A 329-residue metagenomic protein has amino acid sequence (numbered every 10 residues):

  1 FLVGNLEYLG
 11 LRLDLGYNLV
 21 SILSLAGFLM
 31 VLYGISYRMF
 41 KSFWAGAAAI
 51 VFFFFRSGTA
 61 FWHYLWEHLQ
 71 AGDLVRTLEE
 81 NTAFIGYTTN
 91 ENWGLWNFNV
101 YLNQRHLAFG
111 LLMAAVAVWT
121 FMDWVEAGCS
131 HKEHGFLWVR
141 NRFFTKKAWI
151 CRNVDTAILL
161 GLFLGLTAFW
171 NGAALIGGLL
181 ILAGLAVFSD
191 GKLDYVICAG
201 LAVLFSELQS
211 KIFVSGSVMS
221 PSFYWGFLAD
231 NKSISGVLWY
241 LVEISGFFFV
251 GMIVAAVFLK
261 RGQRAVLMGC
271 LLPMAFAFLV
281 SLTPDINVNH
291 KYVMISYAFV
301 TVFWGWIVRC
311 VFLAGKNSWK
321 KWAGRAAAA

Functional and structural regions predicted by a protein language model:
L9, W93-R105, L208-I244, L271 (+1 more regions): Membrane-helix boundary/interfacial segments in multi-pass membrane proteins
L19-S42, V116: Transmembrane-helix motifs of polytopic, lipid-linked glycan transferases
I22-L25, L107, I176-L179, I286-L313: Hydrophobic/aromatic-rich transmembrane helices and adjacent perimembrane loops
Y33-E91, H131-G135, K146, G324-A327: Transmembrane-helix signature of polytopic, membrane-embedded enzymes that assemble or transfer cell-envelope glycans
F98-N103, R142-W149, T156-N171, A183: Membrane-interface alpha helices of multi-pass inner-membrane proteins
V116-A127, L180-V187, E243-R264, I307-C310: Hydrophobic, aromatic-rich transmembrane alpha-helices and their immediate juxtamembrane boundary segments
A127-D155, S189-I197, M252-L271, A314-A323: Membrane-interface helix-loop-helix junctions at transmembrane boundaries of multi-pass membrane enzymes, predominantly
C198-E207, C310-A329: Signature aromatic-anchored transmembrane alpha helix within multi-pass, membrane-resident enzymes that catalyze glycan
